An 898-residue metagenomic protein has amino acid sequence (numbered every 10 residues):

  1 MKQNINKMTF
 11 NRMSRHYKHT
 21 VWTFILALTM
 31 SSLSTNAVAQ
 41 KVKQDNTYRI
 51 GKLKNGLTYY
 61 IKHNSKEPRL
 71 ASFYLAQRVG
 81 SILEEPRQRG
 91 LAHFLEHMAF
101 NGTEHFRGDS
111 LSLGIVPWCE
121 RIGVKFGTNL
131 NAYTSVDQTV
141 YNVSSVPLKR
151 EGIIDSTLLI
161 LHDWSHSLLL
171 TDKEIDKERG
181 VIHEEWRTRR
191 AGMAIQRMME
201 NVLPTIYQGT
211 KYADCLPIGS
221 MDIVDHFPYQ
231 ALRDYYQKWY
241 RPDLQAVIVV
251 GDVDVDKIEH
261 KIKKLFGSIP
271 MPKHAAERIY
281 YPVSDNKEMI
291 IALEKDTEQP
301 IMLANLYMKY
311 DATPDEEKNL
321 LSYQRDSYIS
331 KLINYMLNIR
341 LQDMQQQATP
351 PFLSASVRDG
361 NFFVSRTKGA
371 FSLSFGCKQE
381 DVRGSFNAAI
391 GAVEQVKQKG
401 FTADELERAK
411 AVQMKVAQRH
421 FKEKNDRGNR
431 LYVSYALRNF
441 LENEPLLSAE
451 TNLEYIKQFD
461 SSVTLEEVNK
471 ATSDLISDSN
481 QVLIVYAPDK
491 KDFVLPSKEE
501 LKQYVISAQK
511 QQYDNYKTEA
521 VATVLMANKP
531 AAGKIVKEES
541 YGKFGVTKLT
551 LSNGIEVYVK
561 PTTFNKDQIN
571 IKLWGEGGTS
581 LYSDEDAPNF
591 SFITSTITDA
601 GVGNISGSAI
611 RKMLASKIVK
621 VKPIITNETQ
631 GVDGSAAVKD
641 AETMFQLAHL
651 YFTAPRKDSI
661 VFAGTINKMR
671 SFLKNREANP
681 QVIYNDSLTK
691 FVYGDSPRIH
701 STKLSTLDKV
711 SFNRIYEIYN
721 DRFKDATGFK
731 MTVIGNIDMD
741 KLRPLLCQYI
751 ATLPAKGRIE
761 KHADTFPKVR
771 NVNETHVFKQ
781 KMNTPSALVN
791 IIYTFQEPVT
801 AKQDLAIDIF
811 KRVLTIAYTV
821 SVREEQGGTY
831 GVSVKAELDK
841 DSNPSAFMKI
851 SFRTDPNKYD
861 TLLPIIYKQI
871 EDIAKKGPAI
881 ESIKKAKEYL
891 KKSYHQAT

Functional and structural regions predicted by a protein language model:
K2-F24: Bacterial N-terminal signal peptides that target proteins for export
N4, N36-I61, D254-N338, Q342 (+9 more regions): Proteolytic maturation boundary segments
W22-S32: Bacterial N-terminal signal peptides
Y60-K62, E67-E84, G90-A92, S110-D163 (+13 more regions): M16 family metallopeptidases and their MPP-like homologs
L91-A99, I333, I593: Active-site His/Glu-centered metal-binding helix of metallohydrolases
S167, E174, R179-G180, T188 (+4 more regions): Non-catalytic, conformational "gating/processing" segments within enzyme and secreted inhibitor domains
S167-I175, V463-E467, A471, R656-F662 (+1 more regions): Peptidyl-prolyl cis-trans isomerase
E174, R179-A231, Y235-L244, I248-V250 (+4 more regions): Hydrophobic, small-residue-rich alpha-helical packing segments that form membrane-like cores
